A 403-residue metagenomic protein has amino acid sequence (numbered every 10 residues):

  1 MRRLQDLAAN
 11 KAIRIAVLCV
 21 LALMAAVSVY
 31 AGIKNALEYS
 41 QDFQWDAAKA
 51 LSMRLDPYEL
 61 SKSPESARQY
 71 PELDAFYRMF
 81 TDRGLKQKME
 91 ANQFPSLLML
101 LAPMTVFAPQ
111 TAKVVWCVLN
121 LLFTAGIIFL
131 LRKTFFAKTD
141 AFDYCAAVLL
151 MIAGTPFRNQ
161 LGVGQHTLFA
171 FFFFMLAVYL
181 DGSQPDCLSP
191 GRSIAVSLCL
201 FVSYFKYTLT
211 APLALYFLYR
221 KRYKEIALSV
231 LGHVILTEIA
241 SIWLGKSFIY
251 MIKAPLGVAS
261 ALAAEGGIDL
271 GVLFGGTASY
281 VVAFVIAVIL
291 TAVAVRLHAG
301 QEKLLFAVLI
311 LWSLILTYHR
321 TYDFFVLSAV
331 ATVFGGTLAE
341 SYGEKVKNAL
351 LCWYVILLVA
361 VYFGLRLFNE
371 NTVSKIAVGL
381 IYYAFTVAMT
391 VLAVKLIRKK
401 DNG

Functional and structural regions predicted by a protein language model:
M1-L7, K11, V394-G403: Short, intrinsically disordered terminal tails adjacent to the first/last structured region
R2-D186, S193, F217-S328, T332-A339: Primarily membrane-embedded glycan-assembly and transfer machineries that use lipid-linked glycans
W116-L119, S203, V378-F385: Alpha-helical transmembrane segments of integral membrane proteins, emphasizing hydrophobic/aromatic residues
P190-I194, F201: An N-terminal domain-cap segment
L198-Y216, T317-D323: Transmembrane helices and adjacent periplasmic/lumenal helix-loop junctions of polyprenol-phosphate-dependent
Y204-K206, I235-I239, I356: Membrane-embedded alpha-helical segments of transport systems, primarily multispan ion/solute transporters
G336-G403: Aromatic-enriched
